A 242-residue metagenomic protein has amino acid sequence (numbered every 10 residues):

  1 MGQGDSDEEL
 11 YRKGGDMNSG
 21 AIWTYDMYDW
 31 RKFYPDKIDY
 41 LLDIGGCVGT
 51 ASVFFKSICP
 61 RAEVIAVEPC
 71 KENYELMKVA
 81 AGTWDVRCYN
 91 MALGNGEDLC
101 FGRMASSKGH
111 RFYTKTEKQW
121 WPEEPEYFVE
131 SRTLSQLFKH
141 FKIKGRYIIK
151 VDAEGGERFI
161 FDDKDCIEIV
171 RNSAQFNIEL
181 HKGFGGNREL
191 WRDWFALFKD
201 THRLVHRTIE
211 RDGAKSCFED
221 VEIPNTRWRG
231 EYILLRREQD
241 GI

Functional and structural regions predicted by a protein language model:
M1-I242: Phosphate/nucleotide-binding beta-alpha loop and adjacent structural elements of enzyme active sites
